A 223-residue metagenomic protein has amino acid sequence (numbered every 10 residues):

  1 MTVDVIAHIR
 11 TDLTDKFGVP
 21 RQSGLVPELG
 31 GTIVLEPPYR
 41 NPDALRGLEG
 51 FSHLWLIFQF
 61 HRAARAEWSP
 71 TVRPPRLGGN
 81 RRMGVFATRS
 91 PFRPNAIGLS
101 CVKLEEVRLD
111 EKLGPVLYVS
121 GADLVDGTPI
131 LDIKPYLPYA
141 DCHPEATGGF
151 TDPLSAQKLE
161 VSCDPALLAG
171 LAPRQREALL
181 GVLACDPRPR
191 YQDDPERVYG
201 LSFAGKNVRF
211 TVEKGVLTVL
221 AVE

Functional and structural regions predicted by a protein language model:
M1-I97, L109-Y118, A122-E223: Mixed-charge, low-complexity intrinsically disordered regions
R10, V102-E105: Conserved positions in beta-strands of structured domains
